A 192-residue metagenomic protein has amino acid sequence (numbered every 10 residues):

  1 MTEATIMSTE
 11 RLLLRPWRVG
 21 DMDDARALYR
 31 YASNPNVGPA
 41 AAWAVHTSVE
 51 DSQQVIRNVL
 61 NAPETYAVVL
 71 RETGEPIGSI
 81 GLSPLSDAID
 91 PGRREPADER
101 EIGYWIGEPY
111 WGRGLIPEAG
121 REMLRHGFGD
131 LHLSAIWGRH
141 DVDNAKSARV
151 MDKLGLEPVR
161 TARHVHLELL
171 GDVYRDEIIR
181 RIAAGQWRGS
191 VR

Functional and structural regions predicted by a protein language model:
M1-A40, T65, V69-R192: Acyl-donor (CoA/ACP) binding surface of acyl/acetyltransferases
M22-Y29, V49, Q53-R57: An amphipathic alpha-helix signature
N36-I56: Conserved GNAT-fold acetyl-CoA-binding loop/helix
D51-S52, L60, V150, V173: A generic membrane alpha-helix/interface feature
I56-A67: A short helix-loop-beta-strand connector motif used in the catalytic cores of GNAT acetyltransferases and, in some
